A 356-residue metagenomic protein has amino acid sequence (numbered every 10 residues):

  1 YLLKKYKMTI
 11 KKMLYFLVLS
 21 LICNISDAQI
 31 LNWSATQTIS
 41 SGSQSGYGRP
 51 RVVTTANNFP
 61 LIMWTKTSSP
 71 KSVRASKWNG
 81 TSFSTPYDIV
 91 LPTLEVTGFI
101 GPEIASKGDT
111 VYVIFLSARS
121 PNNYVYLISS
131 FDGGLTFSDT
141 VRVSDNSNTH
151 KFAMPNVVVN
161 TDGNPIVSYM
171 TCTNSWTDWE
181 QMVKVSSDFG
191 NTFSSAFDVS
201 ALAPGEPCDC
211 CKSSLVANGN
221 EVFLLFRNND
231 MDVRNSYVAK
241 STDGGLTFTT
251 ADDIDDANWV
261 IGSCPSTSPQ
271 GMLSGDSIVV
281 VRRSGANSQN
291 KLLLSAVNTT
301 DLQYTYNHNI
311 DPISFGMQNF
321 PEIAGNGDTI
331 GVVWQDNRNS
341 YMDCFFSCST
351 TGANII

Functional and structural regions predicted by a protein language model:
Y1-N32: Bacterial Sec-dependent N-terminal signal peptides
Q29-I356: Extracellular, repeat-based ectodomains that mediate carbohydrate processing or recognition
